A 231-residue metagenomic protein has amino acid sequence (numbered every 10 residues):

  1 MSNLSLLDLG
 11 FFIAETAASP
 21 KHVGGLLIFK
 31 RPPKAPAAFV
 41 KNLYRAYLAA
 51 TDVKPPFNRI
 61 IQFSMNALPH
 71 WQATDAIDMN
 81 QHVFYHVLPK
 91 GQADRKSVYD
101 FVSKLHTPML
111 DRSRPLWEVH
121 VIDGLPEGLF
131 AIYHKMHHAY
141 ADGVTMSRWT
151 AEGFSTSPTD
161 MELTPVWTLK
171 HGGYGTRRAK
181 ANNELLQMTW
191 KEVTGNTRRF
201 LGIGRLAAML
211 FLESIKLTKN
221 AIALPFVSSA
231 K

Functional and structural regions predicted by a protein language model:
M1-L7, L26-A37, R45-P55, R59-K231: Soluble acyl-CoA-dependent acyltransferase catalytic core bearing the H(X)4D motif
L7-E15, S19-F29: M16 family metallopeptidases and their MPP-like homologs
V40: Active-site regions of oxyanion-processing enzymes, predominantly non-cytosolic
